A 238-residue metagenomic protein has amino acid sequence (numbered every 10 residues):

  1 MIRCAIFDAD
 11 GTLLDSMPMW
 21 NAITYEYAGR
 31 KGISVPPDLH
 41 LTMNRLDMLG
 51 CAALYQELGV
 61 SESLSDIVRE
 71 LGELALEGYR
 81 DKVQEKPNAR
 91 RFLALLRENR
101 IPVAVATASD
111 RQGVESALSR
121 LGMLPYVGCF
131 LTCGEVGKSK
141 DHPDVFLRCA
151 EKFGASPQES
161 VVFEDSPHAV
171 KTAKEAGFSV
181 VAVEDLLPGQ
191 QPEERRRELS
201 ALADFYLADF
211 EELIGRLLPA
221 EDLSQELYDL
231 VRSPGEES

Functional and structural regions predicted by a protein language model:
M1-R3, A94-R97, D110-R111, E115-S238: Asp-based, Mg2+/Mn2+-dependent phosphohydrolase catalytic module
I2-N99: N-terminal helical cap/lid subdomain that shapes the substrate entry/recognition surface in HAD-like hydrolases
T12, T107-S109: Conserved phosphate-coupling serine/threonine residues in phosphotransfer and NTP-handling enzymes
L13, V103, V162-F163: Conserved SAM-binding loop
T24, A75-E77, P102-V105, C133-E135 (+1 more regions): N-terminal start-of-chain detector that recognizes signal peptides and the immediate post-cleavage beginning
D47-L49, E57, P102, D110 (+2 more regions): Alpha-helix initiation/capping motif
E85, A106, K138: Residue-level marker of regulatory loop/turn positions in helix-turn-helix DNA-binding domains and in histidine
